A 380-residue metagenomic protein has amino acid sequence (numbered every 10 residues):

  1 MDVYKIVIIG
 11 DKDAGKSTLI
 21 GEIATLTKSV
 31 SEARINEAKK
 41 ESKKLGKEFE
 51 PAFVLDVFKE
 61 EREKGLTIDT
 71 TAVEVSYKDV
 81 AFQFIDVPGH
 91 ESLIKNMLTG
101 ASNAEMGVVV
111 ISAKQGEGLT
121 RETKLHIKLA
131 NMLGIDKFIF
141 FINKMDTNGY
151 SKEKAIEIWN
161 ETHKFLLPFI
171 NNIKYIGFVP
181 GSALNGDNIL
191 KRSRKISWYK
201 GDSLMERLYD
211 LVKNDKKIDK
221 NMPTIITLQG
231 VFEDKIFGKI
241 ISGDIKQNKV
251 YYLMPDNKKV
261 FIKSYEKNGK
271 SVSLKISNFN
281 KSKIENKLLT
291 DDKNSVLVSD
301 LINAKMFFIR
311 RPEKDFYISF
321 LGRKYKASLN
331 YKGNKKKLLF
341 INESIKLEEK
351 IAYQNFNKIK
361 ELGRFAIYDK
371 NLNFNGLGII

Functional and structural regions predicted by a protein language model:
D2-S29, K40-K44, V109-I111, I139 (+4 more regions): Helix-rich terminal scaffold detector
D2-S92, A104-G107: P-loop NTPase switch module centered on the Walker A-proximal segment
Y4-I9, T147-Y150, K164, F279-I380: C-terminal effector modules of nucleic-acid-centric enzymes and ribosome-associated factors
I9-D11, K59-T67, V73-S76, L98-G100 (+8 more regions): Replace "in large, NTP-powered and nucleic-acid-processing enzymes" with "in large, NTP-powered factors and other
D13, L19, A38, G65 (+10 more regions): Residue-level signature of catalytic and energy-coupling elements of molecular machines, predominantly ATP/GTP-dependent
A14, T25-L26, H90-E91, A113-E117 (+5 more regions): Conserved nucleotide-binding/hydrolysis micro-motifs of P-loop NTPases
V80-F82, V87-L93, S102-L125, N131-I156: Conserved Switch II/interswitch segment of TRAFAC-class P-loop GTPases
H163-R310: Conserved catalytic-core segments of large NTP-driven translation/proteostasis enzymes
